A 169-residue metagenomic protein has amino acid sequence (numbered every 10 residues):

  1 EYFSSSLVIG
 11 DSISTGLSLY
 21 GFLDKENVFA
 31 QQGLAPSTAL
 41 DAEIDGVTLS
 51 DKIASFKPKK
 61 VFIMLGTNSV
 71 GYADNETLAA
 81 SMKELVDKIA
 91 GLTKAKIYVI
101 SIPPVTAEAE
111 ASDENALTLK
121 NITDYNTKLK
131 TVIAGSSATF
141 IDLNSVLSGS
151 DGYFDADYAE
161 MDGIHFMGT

Functional and structural regions predicted by a protein language model:
Y2-S81: Conserved SGNH/GDSL esterase-like catalytic core that processes O-acyl groups on lipids and polysaccharides
S4, P36-L40, N68-T77, V86 (+2 more regions): Second-shell loop/turn segments in exported
F29-Q32, I100, I141-V146: Conserved beta-strand termini and adjacent loop/short-helix elements that scaffold enzyme active sites in alpha/beta
L49-K52, L78-I89, Y125-L129: A general structural detector for well-ordered alpha-helical segments in enzyme core domains, enriched
M64, I100-S101: Alpha/beta-hydrolase-fold catalytic nucleophile elbow
N68-S69, P104-T106: Short, catalytically relevant binding-site loops at active-site mouths
L92-K96: A short helix->loop->beta-strand "cap" motif at the edges of active sites that frequently abuts
V105-T169: Catalytic His-Asp segment of secreted/periplasmic serine-dependent ester chemistry enzymes
